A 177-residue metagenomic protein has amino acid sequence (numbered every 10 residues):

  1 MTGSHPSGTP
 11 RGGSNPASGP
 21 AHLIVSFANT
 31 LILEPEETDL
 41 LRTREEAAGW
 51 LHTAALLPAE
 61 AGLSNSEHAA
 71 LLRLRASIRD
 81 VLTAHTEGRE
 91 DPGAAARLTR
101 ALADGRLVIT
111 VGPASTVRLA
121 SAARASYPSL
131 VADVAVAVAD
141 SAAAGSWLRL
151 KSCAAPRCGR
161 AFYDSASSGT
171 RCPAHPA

Functional and structural regions predicted by a protein language model:
M1-S152, P156-Y163: Short helix-coil boundary/hinge micro-motifs
S168-A177: Cysteine-rich micro-motifs
